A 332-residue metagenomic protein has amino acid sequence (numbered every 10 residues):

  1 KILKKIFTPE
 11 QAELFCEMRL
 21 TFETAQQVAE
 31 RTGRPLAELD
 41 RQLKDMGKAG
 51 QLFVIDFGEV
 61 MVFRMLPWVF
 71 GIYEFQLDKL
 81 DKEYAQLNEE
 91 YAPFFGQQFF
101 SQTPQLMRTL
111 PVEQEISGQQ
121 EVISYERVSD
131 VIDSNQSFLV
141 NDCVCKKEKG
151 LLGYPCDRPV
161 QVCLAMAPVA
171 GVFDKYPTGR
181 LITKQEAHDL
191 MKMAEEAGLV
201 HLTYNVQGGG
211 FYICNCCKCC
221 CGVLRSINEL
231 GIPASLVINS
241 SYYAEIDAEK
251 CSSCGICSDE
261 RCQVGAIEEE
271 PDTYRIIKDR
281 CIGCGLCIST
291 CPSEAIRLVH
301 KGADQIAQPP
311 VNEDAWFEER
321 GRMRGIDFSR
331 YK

Functional and structural regions predicted by a protein language model:
F15, T21-T32: Short acidic, hydrophobic short linear motifs in intrinsically disordered regions
T32-K48: Short amphipathic alpha-helical interaction segments
G47-G58, I267-E268, I296-R297: A short, conserved structural fragment
G50, G198, G265-A266, G285 (+1 more regions): Glycine-centered, phosphate/nucleic-acid-interacting loop/turn motifs that mediate DNA/RNA or nucleotide
E59-Q97: Short, amphipathic alpha-helical interaction segments positioned at domain boundaries
F94-Y243: Catalytic cores of enzyme domains
L202-G210, L230-G283, K301-D304: Ferredoxin-like iron-sulfur electron-transfer modules
K278-K332: Flanking helices and flexible, charged tails adjoining ferredoxin-like Fe-S electron-transfer domains in multi-subunit
